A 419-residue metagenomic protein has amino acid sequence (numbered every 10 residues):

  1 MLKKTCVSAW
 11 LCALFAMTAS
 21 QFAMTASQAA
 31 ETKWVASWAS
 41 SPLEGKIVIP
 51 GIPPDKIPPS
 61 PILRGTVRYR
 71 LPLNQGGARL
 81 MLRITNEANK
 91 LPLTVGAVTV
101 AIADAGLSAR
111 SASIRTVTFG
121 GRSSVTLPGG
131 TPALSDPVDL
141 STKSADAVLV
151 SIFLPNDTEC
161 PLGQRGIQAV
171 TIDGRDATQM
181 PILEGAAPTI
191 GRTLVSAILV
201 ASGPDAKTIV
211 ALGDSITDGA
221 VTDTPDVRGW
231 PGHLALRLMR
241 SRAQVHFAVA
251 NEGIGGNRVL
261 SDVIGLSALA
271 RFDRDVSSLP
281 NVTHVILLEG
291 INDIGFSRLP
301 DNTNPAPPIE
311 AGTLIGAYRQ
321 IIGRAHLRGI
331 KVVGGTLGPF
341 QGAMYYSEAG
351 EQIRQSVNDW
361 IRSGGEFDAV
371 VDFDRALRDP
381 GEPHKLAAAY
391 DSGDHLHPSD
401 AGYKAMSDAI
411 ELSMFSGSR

Functional and structural regions predicted by a protein language model:
M1-C12, T18-A19: Bacterial N-terminal signal peptides that target proteins for export
A16-A26: C-terminal segment of classical bacterial N-terminal signal peptides
T25-L212, G219-D226, A243, F415-R419: N-terminal secretory targeting modules
T208-G213, T217, F247-G253, T283-L288 (+3 more regions): Structural recognition of the beta-strand scaffold that forms the well-ordered cores of secreted hydrolase catalytic
T222, I254-G312: Oxyanion-hole/transition-state-stabilizing segment in secreted/luminal serine hydrolases and related acyltransferases
D226-N257, L266-A270, D275: Phosphate-binding active sites in nucleotide-utilizing proteins
L269, G295, L337-R419: Catalytic His-Asp segment of secreted/periplasmic serine-dependent ester chemistry enzymes
Y318-H326: Surface-exposed amphipathic alpha-helices with a cationic face
